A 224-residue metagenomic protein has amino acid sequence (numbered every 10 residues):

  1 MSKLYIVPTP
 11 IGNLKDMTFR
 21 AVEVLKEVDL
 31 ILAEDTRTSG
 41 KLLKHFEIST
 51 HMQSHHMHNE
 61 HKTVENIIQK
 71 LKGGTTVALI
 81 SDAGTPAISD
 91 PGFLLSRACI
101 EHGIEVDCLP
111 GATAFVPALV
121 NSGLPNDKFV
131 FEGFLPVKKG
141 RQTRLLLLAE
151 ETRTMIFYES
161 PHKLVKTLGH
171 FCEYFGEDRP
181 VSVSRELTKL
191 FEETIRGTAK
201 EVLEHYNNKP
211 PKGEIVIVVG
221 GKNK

Functional and structural regions predicted by a protein language model:
M1-M57: Glycine-rich, flexible N-terminal cofactor/catalytic loop recognition
I11-N13, D82-P86, P161-K163, K222-N223: Short glycine-rich anion-binding loops that position phosphate/pyrophosphate groups of nucleotides and phosphorylated
L25-I31, I104-V106, T154-M155: Short active-site oxyanion
S54-H61, F134-P136: Conserved helicase motor
H56, V64-T113: Glycine/small-residue-rich loop that forms an oxyanion/phosphate-binding "nest" at active or ligand-binding sites
T75, T154, Y158-K224: A contiguous loop/helix-start segment that scaffolds small-molecule binding in enzyme catalytic cores
L94-E151: Class I SAM-dependent methyltransferase SAM-binding "motif I" and its flanking Rossmann-like core
